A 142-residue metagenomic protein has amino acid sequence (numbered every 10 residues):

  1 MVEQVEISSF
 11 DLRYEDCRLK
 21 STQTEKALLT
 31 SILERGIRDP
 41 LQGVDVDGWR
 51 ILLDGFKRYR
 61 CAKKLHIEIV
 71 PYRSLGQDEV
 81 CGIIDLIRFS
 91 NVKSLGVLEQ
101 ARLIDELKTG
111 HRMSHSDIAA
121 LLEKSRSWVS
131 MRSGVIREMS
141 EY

Functional and structural regions predicted by a protein language model:
M1-S74: Short, charged/polar connector segments at secondary-structure boundaries
D16-S21, R60-E138: Amphipathic, charge-rich alpha-helical segments that serve as recognition/docking helices
S140-Y142: Short Lys/Arg-enriched helix C-cap and helix-to-coil transition segments that create basic nucleic-acid-contact patches
